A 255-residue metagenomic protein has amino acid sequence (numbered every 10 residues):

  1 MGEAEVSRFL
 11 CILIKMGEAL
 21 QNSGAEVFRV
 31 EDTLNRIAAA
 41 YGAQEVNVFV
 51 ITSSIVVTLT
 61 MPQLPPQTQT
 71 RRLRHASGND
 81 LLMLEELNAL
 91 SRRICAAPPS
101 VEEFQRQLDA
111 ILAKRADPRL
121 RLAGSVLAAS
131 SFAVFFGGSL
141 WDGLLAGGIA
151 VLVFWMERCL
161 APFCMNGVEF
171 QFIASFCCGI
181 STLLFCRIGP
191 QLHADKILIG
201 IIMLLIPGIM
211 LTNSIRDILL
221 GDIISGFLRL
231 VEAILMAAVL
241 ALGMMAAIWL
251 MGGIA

Functional and structural regions predicted by a protein language model:
M1-A96: Soluble N-terminal domains of membrane-associated systems
M1-C11, K114-A116, V239-A255: N-terminal charge/polar-biased segments
R74-G124: Hydrophobic alpha-helical segments and helix pairs
E102, D142, A146, I209-N213: Short helix-terminus and kink motifs of transmembrane alpha helices, predominantly at the cytoplasmic interface
Q107, V153-C164, T212-S225: C-terminal ends of transmembrane helices
R115-P190: Core alpha-helical transmembrane segments of integral membrane proteins
R187-A255: Generic detector of multi-pass transmembrane helix bundles and their immediately adjacent loops in polytopic membrane
